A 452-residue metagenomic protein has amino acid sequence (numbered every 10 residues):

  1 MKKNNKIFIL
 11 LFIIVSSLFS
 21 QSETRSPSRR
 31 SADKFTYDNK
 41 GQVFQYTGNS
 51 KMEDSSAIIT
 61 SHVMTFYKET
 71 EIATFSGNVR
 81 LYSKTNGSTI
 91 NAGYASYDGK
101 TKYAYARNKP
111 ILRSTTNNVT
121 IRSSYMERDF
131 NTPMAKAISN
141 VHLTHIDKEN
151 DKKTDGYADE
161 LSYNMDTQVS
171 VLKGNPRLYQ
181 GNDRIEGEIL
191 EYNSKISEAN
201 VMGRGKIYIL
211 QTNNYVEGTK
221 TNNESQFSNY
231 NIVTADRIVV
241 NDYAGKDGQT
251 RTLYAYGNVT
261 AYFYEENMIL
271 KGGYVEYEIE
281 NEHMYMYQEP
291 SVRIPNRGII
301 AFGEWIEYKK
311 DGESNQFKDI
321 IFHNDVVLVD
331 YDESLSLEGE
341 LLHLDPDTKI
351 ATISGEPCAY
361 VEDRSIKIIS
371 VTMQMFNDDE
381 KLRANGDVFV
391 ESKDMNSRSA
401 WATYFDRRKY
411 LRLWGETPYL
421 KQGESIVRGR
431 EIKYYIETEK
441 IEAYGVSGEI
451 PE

Functional and structural regions predicted by a protein language model:
M1-E452: Mature-chain termini and adjacent capping regions
